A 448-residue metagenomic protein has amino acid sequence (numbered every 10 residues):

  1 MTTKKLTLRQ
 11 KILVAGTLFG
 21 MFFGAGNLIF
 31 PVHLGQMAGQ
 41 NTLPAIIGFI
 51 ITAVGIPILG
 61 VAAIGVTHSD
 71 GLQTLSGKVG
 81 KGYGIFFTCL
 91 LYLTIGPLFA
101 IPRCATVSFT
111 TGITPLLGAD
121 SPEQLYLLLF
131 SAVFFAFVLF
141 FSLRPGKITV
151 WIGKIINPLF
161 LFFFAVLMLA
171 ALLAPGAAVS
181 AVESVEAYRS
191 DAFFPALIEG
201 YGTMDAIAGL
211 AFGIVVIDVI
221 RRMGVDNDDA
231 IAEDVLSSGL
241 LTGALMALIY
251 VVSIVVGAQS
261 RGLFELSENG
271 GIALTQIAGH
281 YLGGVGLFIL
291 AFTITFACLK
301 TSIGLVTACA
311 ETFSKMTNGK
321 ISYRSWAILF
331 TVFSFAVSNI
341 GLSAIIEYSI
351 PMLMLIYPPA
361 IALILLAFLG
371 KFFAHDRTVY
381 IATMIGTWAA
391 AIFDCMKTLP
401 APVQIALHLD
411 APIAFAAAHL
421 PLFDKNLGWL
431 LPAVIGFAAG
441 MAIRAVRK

Functional and structural regions predicted by a protein language model:
L13-F23, A170-A177, E186-S253, G286-T301 (+2 more regions): Hydrophobic, membrane-embedded alpha-helices of multi-pass small-molecule transporters
I51, G55, L59, L159-L172 (+3 more regions): Selective recognition of specific alpha-helical transmembrane segments in multi-pass small-molecule
V66-T74, F135-I156, R222-V225, F335-Y348 (+1 more regions): Membrane-water interface regions at transmembrane-helix termini and the short interhelical loops of multi-pass membrane
G71-G77, I249-L299, V306, P351: TM-loop-TM module centered on a large, flexible mid-protein loop between adjacent transmembrane helices in multi-pass
P97, I101, L161-Y188, A206-I207 (+5 more regions): Hydrophobic alpha-helical segments and their helix-loop junctions in multi-pass secondary transporters
S142-A171, S349-I361, V379-A390: Membrane-interface loop-to-helix entry segments
R144-I155, F193-A196, V216-L245, L263-T275 (+1 more regions): Hydrophobic, small-residue-rich membrane helices and short re-entrant helix-turn-helix hairpins that build
A174, D376-K448: A generic transmembrane alpha-helix motif of multi-pass inner-membrane proteins
